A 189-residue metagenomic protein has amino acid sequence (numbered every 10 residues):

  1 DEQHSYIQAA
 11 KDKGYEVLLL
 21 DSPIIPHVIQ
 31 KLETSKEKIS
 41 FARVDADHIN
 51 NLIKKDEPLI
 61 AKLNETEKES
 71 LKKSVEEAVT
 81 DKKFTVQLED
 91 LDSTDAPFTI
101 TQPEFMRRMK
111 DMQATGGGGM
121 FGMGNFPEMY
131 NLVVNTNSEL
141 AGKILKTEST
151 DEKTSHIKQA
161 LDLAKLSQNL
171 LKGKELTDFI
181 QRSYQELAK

Functional and structural regions predicted by a protein language model:
D1-K189: Long, intrinsically disordered, charge-dense linkers/tails
